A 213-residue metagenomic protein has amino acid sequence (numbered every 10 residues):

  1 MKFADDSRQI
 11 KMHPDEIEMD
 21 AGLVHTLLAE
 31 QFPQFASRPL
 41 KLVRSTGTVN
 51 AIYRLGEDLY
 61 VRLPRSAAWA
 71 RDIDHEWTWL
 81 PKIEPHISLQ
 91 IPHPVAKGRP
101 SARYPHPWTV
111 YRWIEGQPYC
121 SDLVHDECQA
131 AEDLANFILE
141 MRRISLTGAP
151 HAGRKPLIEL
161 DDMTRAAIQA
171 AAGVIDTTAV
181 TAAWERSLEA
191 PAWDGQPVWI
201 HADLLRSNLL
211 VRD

Functional and structural regions predicted by a protein language model:
M1-Q34: Juxta-kinase regulatory segment immediately upstream of eukaryotic protein kinase catalytic domains
M12-I17, Q34-D162, A166-I175, A179 (+2 more regions): ATP-binding pocket architecture of kinase catalytic cores
A29, E185-E189: Generic structural signal for well-ordered alpha-helical scaffold segments
T178-R186: A short, Lys/Arg-enriched amphipathic alpha-helix from helix-turn-helix/homeodomain DNA-binding modules
W199-H201, R206: Catalytic-loop of the protein kinase fold
R212-D213: A conserved switch/coupling segment of P-loop NTPase cores
